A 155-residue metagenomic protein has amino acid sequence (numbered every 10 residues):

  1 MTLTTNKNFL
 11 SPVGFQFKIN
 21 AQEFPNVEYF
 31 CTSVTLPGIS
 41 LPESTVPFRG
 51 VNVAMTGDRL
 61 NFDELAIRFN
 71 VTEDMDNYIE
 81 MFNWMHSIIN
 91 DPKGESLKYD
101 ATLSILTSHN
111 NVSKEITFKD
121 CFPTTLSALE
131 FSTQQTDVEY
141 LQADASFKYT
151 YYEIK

Functional and structural regions predicted by a protein language model:
M1-K155: Glycine-rich, low-complexity intrinsically disordered segments
